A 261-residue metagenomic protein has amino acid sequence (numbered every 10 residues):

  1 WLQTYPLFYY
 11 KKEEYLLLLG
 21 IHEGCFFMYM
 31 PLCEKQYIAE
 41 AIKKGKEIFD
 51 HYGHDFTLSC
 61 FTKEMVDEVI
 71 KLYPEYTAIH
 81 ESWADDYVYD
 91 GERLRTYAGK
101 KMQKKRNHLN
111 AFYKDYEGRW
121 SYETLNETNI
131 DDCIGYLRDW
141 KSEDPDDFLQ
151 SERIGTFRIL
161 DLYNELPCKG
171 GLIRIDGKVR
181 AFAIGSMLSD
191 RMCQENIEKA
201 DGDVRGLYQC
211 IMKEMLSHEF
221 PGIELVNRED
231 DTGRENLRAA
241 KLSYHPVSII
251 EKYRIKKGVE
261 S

Functional and structural regions predicted by a protein language model:
W1-M65, R174-G202: Conserved donor-binding loop and adjoining core beta-sheet/short helix segment in diverse acyl/aminoacyl transferases
I48-G53, E117, H218-L225: Short, surface-exposed connector motifs at secondary-structure boundaries
T57-L58, S121, L225-R228: Short catalytic-loop micro-motif centered on adjacent basic/acidic residues
M65-H80, N107, T232-I249: Conserved active-site alpha-helix within GNAT-family acetyltransferase domains
P74-P145: Acyltransferase donor/substrate-recognition loop-hinge adjacent to the catalytic core
E127-Q194: A mid-sequence, solvent-exposed acidic-amphipathic segment
G170-G258: Aromatic (often tryptophan-rich) hydrophobic motifs at membrane interfaces
